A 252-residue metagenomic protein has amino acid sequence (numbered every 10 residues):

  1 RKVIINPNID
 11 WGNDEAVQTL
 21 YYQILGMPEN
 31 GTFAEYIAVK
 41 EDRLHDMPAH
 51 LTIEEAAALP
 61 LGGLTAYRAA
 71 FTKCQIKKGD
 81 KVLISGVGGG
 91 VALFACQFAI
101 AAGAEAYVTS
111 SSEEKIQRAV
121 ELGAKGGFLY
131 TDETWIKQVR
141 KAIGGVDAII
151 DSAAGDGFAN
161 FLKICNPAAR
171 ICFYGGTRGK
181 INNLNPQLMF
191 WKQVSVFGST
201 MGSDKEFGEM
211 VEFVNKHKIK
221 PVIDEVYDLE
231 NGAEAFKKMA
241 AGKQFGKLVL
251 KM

Functional and structural regions predicted by a protein language model:
R1-H45: Glycine-rich phosphate/adenylate-binding loop and adjacent beta-alpha elements of nucleotide- or dinucleotide-binding
R1-K2, Y36, K81, A101 (+1 more regions): Residue-level marker of beta-strand positions
I4, D147-I150, C172: N-terminal Rossmann-like NAD(P) cofactor-binding module of classical short-chain dehydrogenase/reductase
Y21, A102-A104, S110-E113, A153-E225 (+1 more regions): Glycine-rich phosphate-binding loop and adjacent beta-alpha segment of Rossmann(oid) nucleotide-cofactor-binding
A49-E133, Q138: Mid-domain Rossmann-like dinucleotide-binding core that forms the NAD(H)/NADP(H) cofactor-binding site
V139-A148: A short acidic, Gly/Pro-enriched loop at the edge of an enzyme's catalytic core that lines a small-molecule cofactor
I143, A169, K218-V222, A233-M252: C-terminal capping/lid region of NAD(P)-dependent oxidoreductase domains
